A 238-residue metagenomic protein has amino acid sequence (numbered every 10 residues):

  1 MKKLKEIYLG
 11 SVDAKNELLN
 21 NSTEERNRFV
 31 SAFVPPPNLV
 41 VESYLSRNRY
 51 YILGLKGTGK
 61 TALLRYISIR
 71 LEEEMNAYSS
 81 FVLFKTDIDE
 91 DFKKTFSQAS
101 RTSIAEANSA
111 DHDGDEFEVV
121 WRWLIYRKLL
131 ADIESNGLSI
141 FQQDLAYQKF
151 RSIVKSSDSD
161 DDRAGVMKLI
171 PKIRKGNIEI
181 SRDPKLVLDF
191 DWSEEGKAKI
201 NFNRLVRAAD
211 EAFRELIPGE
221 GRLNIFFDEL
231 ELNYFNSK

Functional and structural regions predicted by a protein language model:
M1-I104, E215: Walker A/P-loop-proximal flanking segment of P-loop NTPase domains
T61-L223, N233-N236: P-loop NTPase nucleotide-binding core
D228-L230: Walker B catalytic acidic pair
